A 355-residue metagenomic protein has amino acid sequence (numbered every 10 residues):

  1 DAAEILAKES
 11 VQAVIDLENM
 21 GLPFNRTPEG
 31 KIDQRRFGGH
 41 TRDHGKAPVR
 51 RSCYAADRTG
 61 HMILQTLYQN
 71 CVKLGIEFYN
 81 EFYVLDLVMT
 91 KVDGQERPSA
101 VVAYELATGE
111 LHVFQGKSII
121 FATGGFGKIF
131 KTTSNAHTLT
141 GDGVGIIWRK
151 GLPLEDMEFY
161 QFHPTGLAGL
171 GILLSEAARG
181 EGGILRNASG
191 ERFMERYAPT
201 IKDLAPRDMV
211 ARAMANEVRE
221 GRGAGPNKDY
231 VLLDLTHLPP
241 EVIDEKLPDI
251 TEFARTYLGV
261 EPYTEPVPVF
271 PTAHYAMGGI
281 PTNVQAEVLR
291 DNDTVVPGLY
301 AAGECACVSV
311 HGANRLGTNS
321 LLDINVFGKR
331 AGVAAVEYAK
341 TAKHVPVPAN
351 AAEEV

Functional and structural regions predicted by a protein language model:
D1-F24: Dinucleotide-binding Rossmann-like beta1-alpha1 core, especially the glycine-rich loop that anchors the ADP
A2-K8, R50-Q69, Y79, T133-G141 (+3 more regions): Short beta-strand to alpha-helix junction loop
E18-E110, Q115, A122, H163-L170: Conserved redox-cofactor binding core of oxidoreductases
Q69, E77-I129, E158-Y160, D249-I250 (+2 more regions): Conserved mixed alpha/beta core segments that line enzyme active sites in large multi-domain catalysts
S118-G124, Q285-E287, D291-L316: Short FAD-binding loop at a beta-strand-to-alpha-helix junction that anchors the flavin cofactor in diverse
S118-I172, G317-A334: Glycine-rich loop(s) and the adjacent beta-strand/alpha-helix scaffold that form part
I146, L152-P268, A334-K340: An anion/pyrophosphate-binding glycine-rich loop and adjacent beta-alpha core in soluble alpha-beta enzymes
E337-V355: Long, amphipathic alpha-helical stalk/connector segments used for oligomerization, subunit docking, or mechanical
